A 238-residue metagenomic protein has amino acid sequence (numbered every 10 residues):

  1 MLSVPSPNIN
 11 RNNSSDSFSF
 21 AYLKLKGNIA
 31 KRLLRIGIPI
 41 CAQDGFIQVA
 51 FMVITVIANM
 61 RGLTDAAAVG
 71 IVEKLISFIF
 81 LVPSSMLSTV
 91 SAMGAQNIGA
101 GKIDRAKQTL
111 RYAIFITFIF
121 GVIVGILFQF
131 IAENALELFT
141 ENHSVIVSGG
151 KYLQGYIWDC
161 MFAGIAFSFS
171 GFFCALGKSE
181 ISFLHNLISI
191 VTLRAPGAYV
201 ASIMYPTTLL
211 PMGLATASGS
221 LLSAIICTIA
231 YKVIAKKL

Functional and structural regions predicted by a protein language model:
M1-I38, G94-D159, S202-L238: Short alpha-helical transmembrane segments in multi-pass integral membrane proteins
M1-P5, S84-L87, Y156-A175, I181-I190 (+2 more regions): Short runs within selected transmembrane alpha-helices of multi-pass transporters and secretion channels
R32-D44, Q48, M52, V56 (+3 more regions): Residue-level signature of transmembrane alpha-helical cores of multipass secondary-active transporters and flippases
I40, D44, M52, V56 (+6 more regions): Transmembrane alpha-helix boundary and packing residues in multipass membrane permease domains and related
G45-V72, F78, Q96, N134-H143 (+1 more regions): Helix-terminus/linker motif at the lipid-water interface of multi-pass membrane proteins
F46, A50, I54, A58 (+7 more regions): Alpha-helical membrane-inserting segments
T64-D65, S179-I181, T208-L209: Membrane-helix interface segments
A68-A132, A163-S182, N186: Small-residue-rich hydrophobic transmembrane alpha-helices
